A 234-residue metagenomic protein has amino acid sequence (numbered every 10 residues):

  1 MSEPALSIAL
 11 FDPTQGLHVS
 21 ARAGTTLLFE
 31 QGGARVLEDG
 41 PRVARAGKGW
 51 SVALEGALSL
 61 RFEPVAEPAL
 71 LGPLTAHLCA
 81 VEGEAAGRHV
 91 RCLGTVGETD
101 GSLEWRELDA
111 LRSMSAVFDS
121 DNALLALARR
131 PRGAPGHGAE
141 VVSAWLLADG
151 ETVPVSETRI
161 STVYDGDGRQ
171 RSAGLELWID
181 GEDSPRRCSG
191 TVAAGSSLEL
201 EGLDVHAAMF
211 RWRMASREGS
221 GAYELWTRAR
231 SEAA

Functional and structural regions predicted by a protein language model:
M1-A234: Structured soluble/peripheral alpha/beta segments that form catalytic or ligand/cofactor-binding pockets
